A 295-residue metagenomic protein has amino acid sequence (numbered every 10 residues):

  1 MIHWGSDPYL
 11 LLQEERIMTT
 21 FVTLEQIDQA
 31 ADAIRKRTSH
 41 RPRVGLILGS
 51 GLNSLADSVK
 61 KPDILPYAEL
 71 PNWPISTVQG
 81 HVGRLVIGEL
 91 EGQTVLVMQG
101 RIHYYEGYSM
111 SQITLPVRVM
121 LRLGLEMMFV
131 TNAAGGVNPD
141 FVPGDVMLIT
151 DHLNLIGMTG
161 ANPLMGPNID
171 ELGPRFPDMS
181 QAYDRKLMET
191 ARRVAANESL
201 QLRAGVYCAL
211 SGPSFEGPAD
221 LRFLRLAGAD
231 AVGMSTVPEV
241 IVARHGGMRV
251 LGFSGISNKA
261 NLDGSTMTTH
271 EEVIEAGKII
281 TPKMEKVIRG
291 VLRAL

Functional and structural regions predicted by a protein language model:
G5-I17: Short, Lys/Arg-enriched N-terminal segments with co-localized hydrophobic residues within the first ~10-30 amino acids
T19-M179: Metabolite-binding pocket within alpha/beta catalytic cores that recognizes anionic/polar moieties
A33, R37, K186, T190-Q201 (+1 more regions): Generic non-transmembrane alpha-helical segments
E126-M127, D230, R249: Short acidic/polar active-site loop segments enriched in Thr and Asp
Y183-G246: Active-site-adjacent substrate-binding region of metalloamidase/peptidase-like peptide-processing proteins
M234-E272: Zn-dependent metallopeptidase/amidohydrolase metal-coordination segment
A260-L295: His/Asp/Glu-rich mid-to-C-terminal helical/loop segments that flank catalytic regions of hydrolases
